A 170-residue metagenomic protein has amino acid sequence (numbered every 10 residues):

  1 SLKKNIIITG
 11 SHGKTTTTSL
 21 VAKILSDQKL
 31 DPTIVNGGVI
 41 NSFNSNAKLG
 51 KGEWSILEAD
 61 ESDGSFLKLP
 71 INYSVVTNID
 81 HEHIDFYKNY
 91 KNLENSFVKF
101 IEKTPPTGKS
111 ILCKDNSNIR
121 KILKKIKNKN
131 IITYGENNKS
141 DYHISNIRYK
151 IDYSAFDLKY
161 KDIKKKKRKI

Functional and structural regions predicted by a protein language model:
S1-K114, N118-K129: Phosphate-binding loop of NTP-binding sites
Y87-N95, G108, K124-I170: Adenine nucleotide phosphate-binding catalytic loops in nucleotide-utilizing enzymes
